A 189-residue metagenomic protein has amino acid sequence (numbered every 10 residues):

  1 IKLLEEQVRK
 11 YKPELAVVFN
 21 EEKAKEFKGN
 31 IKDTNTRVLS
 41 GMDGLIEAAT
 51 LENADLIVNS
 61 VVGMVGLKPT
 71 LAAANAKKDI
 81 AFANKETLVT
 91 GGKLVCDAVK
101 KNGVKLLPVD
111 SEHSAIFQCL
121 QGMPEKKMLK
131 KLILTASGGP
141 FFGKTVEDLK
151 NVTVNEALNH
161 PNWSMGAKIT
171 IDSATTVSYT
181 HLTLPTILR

Functional and structural regions predicted by a protein language model:
I1-M64: N-terminal glycine-/serine-/threonine-rich beta1-alpha1-beta2 phosphate-ribose binding loop of Rossmann-like
V8, I57, K77, I116 (+1 more regions): Residue-level signal for inorganic ion chemistry
K12-E14, T34-T36, A76-D79, N102-V104: A short helix->loop->beta-strand "cap" motif at the edges of active sites that frequently abuts
V18, V38-G41, V58-N59, A81-A83 (+2 more regions): General beta-strand structural signal in soluble alpha/beta enzymes
S60, L67, A72-A74, G91-A157: Rossmann-like NAD(P)H-binding beta-loop-alpha module
V61, K78-V89: ADP-ribose/adenylate-binding Rossmann-like module
D110-A115, L158-L182: Mid-domain beta-loop-alpha active-site segment that forms a flexible, acidic cofactor/metal-binding surface
H181-R189: Single conserved hydrophobic/aromatic residue that forms the stacking wall/gate of nucleotide- or nucleobase-binding
